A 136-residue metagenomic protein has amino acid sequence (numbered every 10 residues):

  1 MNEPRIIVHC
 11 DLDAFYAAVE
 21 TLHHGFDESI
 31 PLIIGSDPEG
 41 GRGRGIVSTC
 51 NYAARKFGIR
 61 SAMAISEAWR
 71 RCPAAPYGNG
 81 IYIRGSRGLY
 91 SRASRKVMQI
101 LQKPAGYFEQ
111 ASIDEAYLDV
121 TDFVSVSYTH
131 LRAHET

Functional and structural regions predicted by a protein language model:
M1-S125: Residues that scaffold, gate, or flank divalent-cation-dependent active/transport sites
T129-T136: Conserved small/polar residues in nucleotide/adenosyl-binding loops
